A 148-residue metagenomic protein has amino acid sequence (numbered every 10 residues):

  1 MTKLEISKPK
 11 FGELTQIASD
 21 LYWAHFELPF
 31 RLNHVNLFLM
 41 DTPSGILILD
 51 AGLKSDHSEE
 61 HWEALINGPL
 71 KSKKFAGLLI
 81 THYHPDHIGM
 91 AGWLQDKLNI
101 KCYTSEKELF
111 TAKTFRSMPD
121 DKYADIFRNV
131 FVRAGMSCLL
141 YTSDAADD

Functional and structural regions predicted by a protein language model:
T2-L14: Short glycine- and acidic-rich boundary segments immediately preceding or forming the N-terminal edge of structured
F11-K73: Conserved beta-strand hairpin/beta-sheet module of binuclear metal-dependent hydrolase folds, prominently
H57-L109: Active-site metal-binding motif and surrounding structural segment of the metallo-beta-lactamase
F110-F115: A short beta-to-alpha transition loop/helix N-cap that caps and shapes the active-site region
M118-Y123: Short, hinge-like loop/turn segments at secondary-structure boundaries
I126-L140: Extended, charge-rich helix/loop segments that form flexible, surface "patches" used to engage negatively charged
Y141-A146: Conserved small/polar residues in nucleotide/adenosyl-binding loops
